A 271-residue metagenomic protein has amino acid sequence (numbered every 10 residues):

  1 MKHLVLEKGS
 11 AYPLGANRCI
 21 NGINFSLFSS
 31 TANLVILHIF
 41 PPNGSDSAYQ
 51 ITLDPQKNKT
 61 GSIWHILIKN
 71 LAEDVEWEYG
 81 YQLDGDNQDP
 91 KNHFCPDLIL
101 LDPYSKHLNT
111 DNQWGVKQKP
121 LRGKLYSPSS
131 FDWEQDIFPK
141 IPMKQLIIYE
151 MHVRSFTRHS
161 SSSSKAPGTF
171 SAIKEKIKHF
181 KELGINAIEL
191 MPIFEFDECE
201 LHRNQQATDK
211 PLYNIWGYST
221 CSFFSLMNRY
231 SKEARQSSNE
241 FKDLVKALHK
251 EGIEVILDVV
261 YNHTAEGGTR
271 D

Functional and structural regions predicted by a protein language model:
M1-I20, Q50-T52, K59-E150, T157-G168: The feature marks proteins involved in alpha-glucan
N21-F25: Structural beta-strand segments of beta-rich domains
S29-L34: Short proline/glycine-enriched turn/loop motifs at strand-loop junctions of beta-rich domains
I147-M151, I188-L190, V255-L257: Hydrophobic faces of well-ordered beta-strands that scaffold small-molecule active sites in alpha/beta enzyme cores
R154-I188: A conserved hydrophobic secondary-structure block that centers on an alpha-helix together with its immediately flanking
S162-K165, E200-K250, A265-D271: Aromatic- and acidic-residue-enriched carbohydrate-binding clefts of CAZyme catalytic domains
F180-T208: Carboxylate/His-rich catalytic cores and anion/metal-binding grooves
L190-E198, V259-D271: Short, solvent-exposed turn/loop segments enriched in Gly/Ser/Thr/Pro and often Arg
